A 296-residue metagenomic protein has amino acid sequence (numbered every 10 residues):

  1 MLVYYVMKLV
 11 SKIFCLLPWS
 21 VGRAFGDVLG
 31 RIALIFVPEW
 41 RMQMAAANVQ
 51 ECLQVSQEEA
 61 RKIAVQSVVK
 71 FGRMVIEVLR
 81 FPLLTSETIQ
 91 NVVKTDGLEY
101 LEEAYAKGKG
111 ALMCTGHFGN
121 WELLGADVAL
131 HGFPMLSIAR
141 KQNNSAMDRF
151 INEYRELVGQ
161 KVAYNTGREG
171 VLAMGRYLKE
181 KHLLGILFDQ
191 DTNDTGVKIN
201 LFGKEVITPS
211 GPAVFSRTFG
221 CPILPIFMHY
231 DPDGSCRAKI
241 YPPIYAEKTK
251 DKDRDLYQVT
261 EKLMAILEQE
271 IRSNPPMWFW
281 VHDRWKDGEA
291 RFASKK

Functional and structural regions predicted by a protein language model:
M1-T115: Membrane-anchoring hydrophobic helices of lipid-metabolizing enzymes
M1-V3, Y154, V162-L178: N-terminal-biased segments
M1-Y4, W40, M44, L123 (+2 more regions): Generic alpha-helical secondary structure signal
L9, A45-N48, L124, F150-I151 (+2 more regions): Hydrophobic alpha-helical segments typical of transmembrane helices and their membrane-interface/capping positions
V37, C52-V55, E59-V68, E103-Y105 (+2 more regions): Non-catalytic C-terminal accessory region of glycerolipid acyltransferases and related lyso-lipid remodeling enzymes
T88-V93, Q160-N165, F202-G203, T249: Short, flexible loop segments at the rims of nucleotide/cofactor-binding pockets, characterized by
K107-G167, D194-V197: Catalytic core of membrane glycerolipid acyltransferases/transacylases, capturing the structured, soluble-facing
